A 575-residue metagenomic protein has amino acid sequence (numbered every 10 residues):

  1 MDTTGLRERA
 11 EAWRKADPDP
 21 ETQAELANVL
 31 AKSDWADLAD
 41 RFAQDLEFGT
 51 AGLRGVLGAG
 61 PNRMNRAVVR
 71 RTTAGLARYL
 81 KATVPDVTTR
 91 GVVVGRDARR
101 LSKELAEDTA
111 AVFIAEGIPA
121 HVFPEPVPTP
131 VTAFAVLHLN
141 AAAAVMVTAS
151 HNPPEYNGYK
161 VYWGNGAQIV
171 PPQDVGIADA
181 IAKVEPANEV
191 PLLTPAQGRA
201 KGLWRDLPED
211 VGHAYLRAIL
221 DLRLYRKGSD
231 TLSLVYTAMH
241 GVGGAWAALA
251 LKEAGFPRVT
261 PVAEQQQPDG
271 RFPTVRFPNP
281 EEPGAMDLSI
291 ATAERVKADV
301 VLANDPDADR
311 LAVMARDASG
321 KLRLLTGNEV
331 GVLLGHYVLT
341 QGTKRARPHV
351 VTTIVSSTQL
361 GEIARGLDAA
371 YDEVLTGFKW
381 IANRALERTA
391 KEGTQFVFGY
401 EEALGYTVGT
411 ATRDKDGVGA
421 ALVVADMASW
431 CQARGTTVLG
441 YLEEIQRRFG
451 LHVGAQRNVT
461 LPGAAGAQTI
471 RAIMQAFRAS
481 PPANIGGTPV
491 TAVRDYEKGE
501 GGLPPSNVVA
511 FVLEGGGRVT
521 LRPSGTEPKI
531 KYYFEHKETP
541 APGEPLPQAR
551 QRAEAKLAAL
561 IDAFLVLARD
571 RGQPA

Functional and structural regions predicted by a protein language model:
E8-T109, W204-L232, V242: An N-terminal, well-structured beta->alpha segment
W13, D17, E21, D37-L46 (+2 more regions): Gly/Ser/Thr-enriched, mixed-charge loops and adjacent short helices that form phosphate/oxyanion-binding elements
F42-N62, A149-N152, A238-W246, A250 (+4 more regions): Conserved phosphate/anionic-ligand binding catalytic regions in large, soluble enzymes, centered on
V93-Y156, A250-V313: N-terminal small/polar loop signature for handling phosphorylated ligands or for N-terminal nucleophile
K103-D108, A133-L137, E155-V161, A182 (+9 more regions): Short acidic, glycine/serine/threonine-rich loops at helix termini
G164-A167, D179, E185-P186, A291-T352 (+1 more regions): Replace "Mg2+/Mn2+-dependent" with "divalent metal-dependent
I219, S229-L251, G255-P257, M286 (+6 more regions): Long hydrophobic segments that form regular secondary structure
E294, A298-V300, K321-R323, Q341-R522 (+2 more regions): Phosphate-binding and adjacent anionic-ligand microenvironments
